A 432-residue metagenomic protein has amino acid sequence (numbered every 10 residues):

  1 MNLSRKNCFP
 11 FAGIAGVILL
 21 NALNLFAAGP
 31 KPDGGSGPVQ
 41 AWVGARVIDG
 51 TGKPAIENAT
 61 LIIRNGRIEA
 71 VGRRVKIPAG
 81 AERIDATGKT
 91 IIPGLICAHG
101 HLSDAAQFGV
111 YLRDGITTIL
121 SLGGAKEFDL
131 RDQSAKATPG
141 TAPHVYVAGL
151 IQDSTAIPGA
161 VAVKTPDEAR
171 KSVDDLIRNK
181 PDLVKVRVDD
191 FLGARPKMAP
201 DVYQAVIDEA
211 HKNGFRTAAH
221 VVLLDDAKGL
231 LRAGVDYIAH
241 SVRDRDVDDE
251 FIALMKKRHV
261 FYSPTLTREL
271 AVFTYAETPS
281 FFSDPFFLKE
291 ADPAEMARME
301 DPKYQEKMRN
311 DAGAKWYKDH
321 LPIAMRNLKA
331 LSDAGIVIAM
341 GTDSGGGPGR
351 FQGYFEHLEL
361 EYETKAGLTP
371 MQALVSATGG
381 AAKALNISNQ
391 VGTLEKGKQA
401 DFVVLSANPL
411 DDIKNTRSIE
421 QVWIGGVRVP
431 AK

Functional and structural regions predicted by a protein language model:
A12-N24: Bacterial N-terminal signal peptides
G29-P38, V47, T51-I92: Histidine-rich, glycine-flanked metal-binding segment
P30-P32, V47-T60, R73, P322 (+3 more regions): Acidic, glycine-enriched loop/beta-strand segments at the rims of small-molecule binding/catalytic pockets
Q40-W42, I77-G109, R113, T117: Replace "His-x-His-based motif
S103-V110, A162-L176, V221-K228: Short, acidic/polar
G109-R131, A142-Q152, P181-F191, R216 (+3 more regions): Divalent metal-dependent hydrolysis catalytic cores, especially in the metallo-beta-lactamase
L150, A156-D208, R232, D236-Y237 (+1 more regions): Active-site gating/metal-coordination segments in enzymes
S172-A194, R243-A366: Active-site neighborhoods of metal-dependent hydrolases
